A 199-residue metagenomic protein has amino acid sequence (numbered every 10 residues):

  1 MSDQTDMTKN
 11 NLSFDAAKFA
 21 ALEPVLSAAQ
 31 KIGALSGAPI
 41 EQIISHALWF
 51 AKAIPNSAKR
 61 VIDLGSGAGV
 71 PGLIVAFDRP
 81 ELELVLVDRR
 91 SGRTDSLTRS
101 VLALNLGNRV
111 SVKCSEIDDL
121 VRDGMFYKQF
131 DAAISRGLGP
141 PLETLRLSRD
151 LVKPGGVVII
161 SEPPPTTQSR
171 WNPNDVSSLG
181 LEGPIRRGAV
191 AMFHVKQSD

Functional and structural regions predicted by a protein language model:
S2-A58, I62, R99-N105: Class I SAM-dependent transferase core
V25, V75, F193-V195: Residue-level signal for inorganic ion chemistry
A38-S45, V70, D88-G92, G139: Residues at secondary-structure transition points
G65: Conserved glycine-centered beta->alpha loop in an early N-terminal alpha/beta scaffold
A68-E81: Conserved SAM-binding loop of SAM-dependent methyltransferases across substrates and taxa, primarily the Class I
R79-V85, R89-D199: S-adenosylmethionine
